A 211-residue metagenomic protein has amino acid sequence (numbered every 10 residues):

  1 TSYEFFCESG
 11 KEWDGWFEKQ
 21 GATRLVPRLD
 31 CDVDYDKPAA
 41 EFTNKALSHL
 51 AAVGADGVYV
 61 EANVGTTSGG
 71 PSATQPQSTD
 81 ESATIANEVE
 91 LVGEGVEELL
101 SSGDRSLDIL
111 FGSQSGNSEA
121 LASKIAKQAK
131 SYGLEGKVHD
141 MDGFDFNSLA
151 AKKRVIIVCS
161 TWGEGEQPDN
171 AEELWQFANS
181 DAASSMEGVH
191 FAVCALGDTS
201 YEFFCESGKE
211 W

Functional and structural regions predicted by a protein language model:
T1-D108, G116-A120, Q128-H139, F146 (+1 more regions): FMN-binding flavodoxin-like domain, especially the glycine-rich phosphate-binding loop
